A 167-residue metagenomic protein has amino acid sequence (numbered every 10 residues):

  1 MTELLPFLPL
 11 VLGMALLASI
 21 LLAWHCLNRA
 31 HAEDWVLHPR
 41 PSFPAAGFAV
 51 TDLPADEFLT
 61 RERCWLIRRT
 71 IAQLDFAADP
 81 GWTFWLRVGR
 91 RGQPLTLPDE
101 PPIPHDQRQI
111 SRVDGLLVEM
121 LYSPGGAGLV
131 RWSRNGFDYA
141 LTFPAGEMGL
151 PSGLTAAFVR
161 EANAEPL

Functional and structural regions predicted by a protein language model:
M1-L10: Feature marks short, highly hydrophobic, charge-poor N-terminal signal-anchor/signal peptide-like helices that anchor
L12-A23: Hydrophobic membrane-insertion alpha-helices, especially the h-region of bacterial N-terminal signal peptides
C26-L129, S133-N135: Short, solvent-exposed recognition patches
N135, A140-L167: Surface-exposed amphipathic alpha-helical segments
